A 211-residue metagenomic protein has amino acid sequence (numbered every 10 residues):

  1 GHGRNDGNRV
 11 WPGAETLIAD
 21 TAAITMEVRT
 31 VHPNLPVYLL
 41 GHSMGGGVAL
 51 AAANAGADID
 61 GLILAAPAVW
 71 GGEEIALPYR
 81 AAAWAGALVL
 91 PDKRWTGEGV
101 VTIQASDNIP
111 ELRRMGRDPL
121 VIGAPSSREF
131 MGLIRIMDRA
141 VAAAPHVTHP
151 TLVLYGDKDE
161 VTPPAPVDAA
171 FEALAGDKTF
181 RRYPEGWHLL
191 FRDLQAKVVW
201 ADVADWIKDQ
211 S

Functional and structural regions predicted by a protein language model:
G1-G3, V69, W187: Alpha/beta-hydrolase active-site loop signature
G3-P33: Catalytic nucleophile-loop/oxyanion-hole region of alpha/beta-hydrolase and closely related hydrolase-like folds
H32-S43: Alpha/beta-hydrolase fold nucleophile elbow
H42-S126: Alpha/beta-hydrolase-fold enzymes
P125-A143: Active-site nucleophile elbow and catalytic-triad environment of alpha/beta-hydrolase enzymes
V147, V153-Y155, D159: Short beta-strand/loop motif that positions the catalytic acidic residue of the alpha/beta-hydrolase fold
H149, P163-E172: Short alpha-helix in the alpha/beta-hydrolase fold that links the catalytic acid
D177-S211: Catalytic active-site module of serine/aspartate enzymes centered on a nucleophile-bearing elbow/loop
